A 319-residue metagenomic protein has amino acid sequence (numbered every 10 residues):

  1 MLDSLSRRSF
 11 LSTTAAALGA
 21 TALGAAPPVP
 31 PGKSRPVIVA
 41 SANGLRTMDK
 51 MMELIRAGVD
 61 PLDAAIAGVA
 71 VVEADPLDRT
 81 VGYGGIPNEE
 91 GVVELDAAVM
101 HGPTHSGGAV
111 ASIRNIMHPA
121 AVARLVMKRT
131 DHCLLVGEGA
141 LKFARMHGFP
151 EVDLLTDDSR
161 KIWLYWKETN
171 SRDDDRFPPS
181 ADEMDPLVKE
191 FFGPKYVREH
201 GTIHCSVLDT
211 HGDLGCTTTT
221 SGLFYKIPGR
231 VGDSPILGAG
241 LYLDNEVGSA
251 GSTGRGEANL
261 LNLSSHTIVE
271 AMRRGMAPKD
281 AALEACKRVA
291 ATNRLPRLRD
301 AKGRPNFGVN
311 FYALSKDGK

Functional and structural regions predicted by a protein language model:
L2, S12-G19, P27-K319: Alpha/propeptide regions of enzymes that mature by internal proteolysis
